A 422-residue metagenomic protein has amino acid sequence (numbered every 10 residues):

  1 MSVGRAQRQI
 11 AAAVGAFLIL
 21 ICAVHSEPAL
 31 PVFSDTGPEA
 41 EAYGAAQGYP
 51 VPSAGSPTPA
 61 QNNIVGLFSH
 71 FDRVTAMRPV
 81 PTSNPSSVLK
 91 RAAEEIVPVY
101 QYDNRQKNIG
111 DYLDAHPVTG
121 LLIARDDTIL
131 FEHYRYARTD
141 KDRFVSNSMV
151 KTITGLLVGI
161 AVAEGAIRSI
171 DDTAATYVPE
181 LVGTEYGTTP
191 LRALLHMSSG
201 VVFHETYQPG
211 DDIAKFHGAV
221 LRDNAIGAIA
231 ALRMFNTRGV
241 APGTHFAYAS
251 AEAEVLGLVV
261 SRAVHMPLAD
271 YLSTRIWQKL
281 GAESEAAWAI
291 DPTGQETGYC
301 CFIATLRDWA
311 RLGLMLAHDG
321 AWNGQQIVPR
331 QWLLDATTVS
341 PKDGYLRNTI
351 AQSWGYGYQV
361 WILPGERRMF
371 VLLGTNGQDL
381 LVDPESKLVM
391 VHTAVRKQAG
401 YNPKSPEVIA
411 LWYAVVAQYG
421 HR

Functional and structural regions predicted by a protein language model:
M1-Q7: N-terminal secretory signal peptides that target proteins for export/translocation
I10-G15, L20-T139, I167, H196 (+3 more regions): N-terminal leader/targeting segments and the immediately adjacent pre-domain N-terminus
D111-L122, Y136-E164, I170-E180, E185 (+3 more regions): Short active-site loop at a secondary-structure junction that contains or immediately precedes the catalytic residue(s)
D127, V145-I170, L194, L256-V260 (+1 more regions): Active-site SXXK
T128-H133, A175-T176, G210-P242, M266-E285: Short, charged, amphipathic alpha-helices and their helix-cap/turn boundaries
V145, E164-V202, T206, T237 (+2 more regions): Active-site helix/loop module of the DD-peptidase/beta-lactamase fold, centered on the serine-lysine SxxK catalytic
E252-V259, G298-A321, Q378-A394: Active-site-proximal alpha-helical segments within enzyme catalytic domains
E283-A286, L334-V389: Active-site Gly/Thr loop motif
